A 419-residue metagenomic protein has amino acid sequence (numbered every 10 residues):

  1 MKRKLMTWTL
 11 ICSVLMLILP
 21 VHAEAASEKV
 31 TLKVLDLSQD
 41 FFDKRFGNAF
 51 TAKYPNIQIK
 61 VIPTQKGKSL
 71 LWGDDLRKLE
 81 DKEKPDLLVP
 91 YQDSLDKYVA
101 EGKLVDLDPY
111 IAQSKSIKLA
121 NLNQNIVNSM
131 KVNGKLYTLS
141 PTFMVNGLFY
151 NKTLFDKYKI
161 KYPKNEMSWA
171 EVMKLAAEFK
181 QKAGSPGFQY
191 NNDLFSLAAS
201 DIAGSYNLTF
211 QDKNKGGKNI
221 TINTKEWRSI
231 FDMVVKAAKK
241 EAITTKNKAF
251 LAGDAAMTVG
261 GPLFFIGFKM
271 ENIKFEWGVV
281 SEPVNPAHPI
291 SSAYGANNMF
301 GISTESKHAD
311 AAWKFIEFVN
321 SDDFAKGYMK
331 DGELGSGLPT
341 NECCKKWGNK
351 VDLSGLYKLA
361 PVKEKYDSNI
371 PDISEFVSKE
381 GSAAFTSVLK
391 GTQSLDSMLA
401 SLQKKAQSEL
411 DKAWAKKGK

Functional and structural regions predicted by a protein language model:
K2-A25: Sec-dependent N-terminal signal peptides of Gram-positive bacterial secreted proteins and lipoproteins
K29-Q92: Early extracytoplasmic/lumenal segment of secretory-pathway proteins
A52, K239, M270-G335, A383: Extracytoplasmic/periplasmic substrate-recognition and gating elements
D86-V89, A256-G261, G278: Paired acidic/hydrophobic, glycine-rich loop segments that form the ligand-binding mouth/hinge of periplasmic-binding
Q92-V145, G278-S281: Hinge/lid segment of periplasmic solute-binding proteins
V132-P141, N146, A170-N219, A255-M257: Extracytoplasmic/periplasmic solute-binding protein
K215-T244: Glycine-centered hinge/linker elements that transmit conformational signals in sensory and ligand-binding systems
K330-S387, D411, A415-K419: Long, aromatic- and glycine/proline-rich binding clefts that accommodate carbohydrate-like moieties
